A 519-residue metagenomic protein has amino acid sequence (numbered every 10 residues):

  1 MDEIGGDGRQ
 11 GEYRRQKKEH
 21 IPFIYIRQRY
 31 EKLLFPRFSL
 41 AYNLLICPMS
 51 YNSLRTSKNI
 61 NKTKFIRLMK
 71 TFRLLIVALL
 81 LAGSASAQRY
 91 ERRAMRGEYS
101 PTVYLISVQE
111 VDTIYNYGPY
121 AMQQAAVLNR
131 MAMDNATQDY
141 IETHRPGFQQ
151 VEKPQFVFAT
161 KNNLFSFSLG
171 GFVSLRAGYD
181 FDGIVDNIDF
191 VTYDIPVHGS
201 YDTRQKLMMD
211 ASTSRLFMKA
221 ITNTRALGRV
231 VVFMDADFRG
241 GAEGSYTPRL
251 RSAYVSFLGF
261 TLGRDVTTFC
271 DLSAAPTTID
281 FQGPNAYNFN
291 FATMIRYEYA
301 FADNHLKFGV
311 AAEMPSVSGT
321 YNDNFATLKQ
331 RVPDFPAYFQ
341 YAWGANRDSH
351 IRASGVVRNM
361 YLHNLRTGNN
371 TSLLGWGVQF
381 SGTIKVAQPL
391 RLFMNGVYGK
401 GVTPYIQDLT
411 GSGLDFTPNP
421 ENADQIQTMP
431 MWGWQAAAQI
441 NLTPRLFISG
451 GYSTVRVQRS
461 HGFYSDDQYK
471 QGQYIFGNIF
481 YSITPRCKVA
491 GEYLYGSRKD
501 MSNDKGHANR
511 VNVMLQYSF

Functional and structural regions predicted by a protein language model:
F23-Y25, R29-R92: Bacterial Sec-dependent N-terminal signal peptides
A87-F181: N-terminal periplasmic/intermembrane-space "pro-region" immediately following the signal or transit peptide
T160-N187, Y201-S318, P336, Q340-W343 (+2 more regions): Outer membrane beta-barrel
F165, Q205-S214, T247-R251, S256 (+6 more regions): Residues that define the transmembrane beta-barrel architecture of outer-membrane proteins
G183-I188, E243-L250, S273-D280, G319-T327 (+5 more regions): Outer-membrane beta-barrel translocator domains and adjoining extracellular loop/strand segments of Gram-negative
R229-G240, V310-M314, S354-N359, F447-S460 (+1 more regions): Transmembrane beta-strand segments that form the barrel wall of outer-membrane beta-barrel proteins
N346-G462, Y469: Detector for outer-membrane/organellar transmembrane beta-barrel domains, recognizing the amphipathic beta-strand
Y481-I483, H507-F519: Outer-membrane beta-barrel "beta-signal"
